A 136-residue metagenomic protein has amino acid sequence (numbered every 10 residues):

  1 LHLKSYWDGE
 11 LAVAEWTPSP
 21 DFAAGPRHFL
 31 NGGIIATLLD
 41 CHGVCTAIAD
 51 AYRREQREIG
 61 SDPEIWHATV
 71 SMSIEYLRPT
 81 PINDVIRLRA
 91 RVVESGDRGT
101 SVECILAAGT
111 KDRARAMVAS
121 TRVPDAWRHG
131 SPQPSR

Functional and structural regions predicted by a protein language model:
L1-P26, R136: Non-catalytic linker/capping segments at the edges of enzyme domains
H2-L3, T69-S71, S101, R115: Hydrophobic residues on conserved beta-strands that form the core of alpha/beta folds
Y6, E15, E75, A119-T121: Residues in well-ordered beta-strands of folded domains
W7, P63-H67, K111: A generic structural signal for short, non-catalytic loop/turn and secondary-structure boundary residues
T17-G43: A short mixed-secondary-structure module that forms the rim of ligand-binding clefts
H42, I48-Q56, S73, A108-G109 (+1 more regions): Low-complexity, flexible helical/coil segments
C45-R87: Hydrophobic beta-strand-centered segment that forms part of the acyl-chain substrate-binding groove
R78-R136: HotDog/MaoC-like acyl-thioester-processing domains
